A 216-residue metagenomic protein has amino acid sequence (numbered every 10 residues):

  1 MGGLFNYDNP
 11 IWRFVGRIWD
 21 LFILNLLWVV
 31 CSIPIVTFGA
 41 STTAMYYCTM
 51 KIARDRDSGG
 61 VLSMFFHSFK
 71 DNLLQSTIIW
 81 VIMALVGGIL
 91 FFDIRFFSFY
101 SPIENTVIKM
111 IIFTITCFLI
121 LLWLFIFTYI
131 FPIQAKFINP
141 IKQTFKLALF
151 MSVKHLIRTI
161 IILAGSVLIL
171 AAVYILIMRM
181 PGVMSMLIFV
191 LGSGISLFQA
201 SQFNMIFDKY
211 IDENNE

Functional and structural regions predicted by a protein language model:
M1-F113, W123-Y129, I133-E216: Helix-coil boundary and N-terminal low-complexity module in membrane systems
F118-L121: Hydrophobic transmembrane alpha-helices
